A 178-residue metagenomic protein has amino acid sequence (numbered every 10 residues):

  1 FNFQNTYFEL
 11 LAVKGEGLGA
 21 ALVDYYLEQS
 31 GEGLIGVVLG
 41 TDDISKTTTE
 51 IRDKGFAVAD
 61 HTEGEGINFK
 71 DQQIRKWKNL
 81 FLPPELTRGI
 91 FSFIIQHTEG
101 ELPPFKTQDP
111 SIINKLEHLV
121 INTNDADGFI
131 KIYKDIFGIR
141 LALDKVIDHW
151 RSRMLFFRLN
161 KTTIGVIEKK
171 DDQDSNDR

Functional and structural regions predicted by a protein language model:
F3-E63, N68-L143, H149-R151, R158-R178: Glyoxalase I/VOC metalloenzyme domain signal
